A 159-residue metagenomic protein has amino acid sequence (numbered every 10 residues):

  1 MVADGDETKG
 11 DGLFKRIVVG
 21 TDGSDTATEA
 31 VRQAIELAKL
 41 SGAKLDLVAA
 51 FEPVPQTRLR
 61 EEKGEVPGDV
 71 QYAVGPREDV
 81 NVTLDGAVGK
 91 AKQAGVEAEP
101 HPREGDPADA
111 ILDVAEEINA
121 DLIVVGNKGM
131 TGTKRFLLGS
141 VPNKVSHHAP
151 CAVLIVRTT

Functional and structural regions predicted by a protein language model:
V2-L13, L40, G86-I123: Structural beta-alpha unit
G5, K9-G68, K90, A94-V96: Small/aliphatic-rich secondary-structure junction motif
D46, E99, L154: Conserved beta-strand positions in the Rossmann-like core of class I SAM-dependent methyltransferases
A49, G126-K128, R157-T158: Short secondary-structure boundary segments
E62-V66, E117-N119, V141-P142: Short, hinge-like loop/turn segments at secondary-structure boundaries
V66-V82: A short acidic, glycine-rich active-site loop that binds or catalyzes chemistry on phosphate/adenosine moieties
L122-H147: Glycine-rich, Arg-bearing micro-motifs that act as flexible, cationic patches
R135, P150, T158: Short, conserved catalytic or interaction motifs in soluble domains
